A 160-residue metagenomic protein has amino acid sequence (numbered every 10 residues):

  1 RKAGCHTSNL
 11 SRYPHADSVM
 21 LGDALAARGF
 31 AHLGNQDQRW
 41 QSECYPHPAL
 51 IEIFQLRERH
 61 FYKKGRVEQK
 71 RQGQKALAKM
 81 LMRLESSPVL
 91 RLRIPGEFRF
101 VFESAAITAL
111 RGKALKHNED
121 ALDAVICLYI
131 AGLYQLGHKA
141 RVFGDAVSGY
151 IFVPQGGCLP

Functional and structural regions predicted by a protein language model:
R1-P160: RNase H-like (RuvC/DEDD) metal-dependent nuclease/polynucleotide-processing core
